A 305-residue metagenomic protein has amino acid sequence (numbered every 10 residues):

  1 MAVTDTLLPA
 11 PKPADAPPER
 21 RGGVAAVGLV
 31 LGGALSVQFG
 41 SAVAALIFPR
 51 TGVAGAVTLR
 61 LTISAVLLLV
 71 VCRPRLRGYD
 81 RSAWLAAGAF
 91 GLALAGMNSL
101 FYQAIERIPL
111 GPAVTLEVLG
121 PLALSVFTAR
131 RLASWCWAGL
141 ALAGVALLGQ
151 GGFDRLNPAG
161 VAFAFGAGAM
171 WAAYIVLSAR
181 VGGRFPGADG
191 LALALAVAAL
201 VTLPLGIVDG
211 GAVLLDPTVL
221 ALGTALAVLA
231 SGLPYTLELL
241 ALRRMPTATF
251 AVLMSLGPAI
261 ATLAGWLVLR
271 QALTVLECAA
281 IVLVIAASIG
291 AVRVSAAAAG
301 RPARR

Functional and structural regions predicted by a protein language model:
M1-G32, A65-A89, F127-C136, F153-A159 (+4 more regions): Membrane-interface interhelical linkers
L29-S64, P112, A173-A198, D216: Juxtamembrane helix-loop-helix junctions in multi-pass membrane proteins
L31-F39, V43, V71, G88-Q103 (+5 more regions): Hydrophobic alpha-helical transmembrane segments of multi-pass membrane transport proteins, especially secondary
Q38, T62-V66, L122, L142 (+3 more regions): Small-residue-rich packing faces within the transmembrane alpha-helices of Major Facilitator Superfamily
L46-I63, L100-L119, N157-M170, P217-S231 (+1 more regions): Structural signature of hydrophobic alpha-helical transmembrane segments
I47, A56, R60, A104 (+7 more regions): Hydrophobic/aromatic residues within transmembrane alpha-helices of multi-pass small-molecule transporters
G55-V66, L94, F101-R130, A167 (+1 more regions): Specific alpha-helical transmembrane segments that line the substrate/conduction pathway and gating interfaces
A89, L119, A133-G152, S255 (+2 more regions): Hydrophobic transmembrane alpha-helices of multi-pass small-molecule transport proteins
